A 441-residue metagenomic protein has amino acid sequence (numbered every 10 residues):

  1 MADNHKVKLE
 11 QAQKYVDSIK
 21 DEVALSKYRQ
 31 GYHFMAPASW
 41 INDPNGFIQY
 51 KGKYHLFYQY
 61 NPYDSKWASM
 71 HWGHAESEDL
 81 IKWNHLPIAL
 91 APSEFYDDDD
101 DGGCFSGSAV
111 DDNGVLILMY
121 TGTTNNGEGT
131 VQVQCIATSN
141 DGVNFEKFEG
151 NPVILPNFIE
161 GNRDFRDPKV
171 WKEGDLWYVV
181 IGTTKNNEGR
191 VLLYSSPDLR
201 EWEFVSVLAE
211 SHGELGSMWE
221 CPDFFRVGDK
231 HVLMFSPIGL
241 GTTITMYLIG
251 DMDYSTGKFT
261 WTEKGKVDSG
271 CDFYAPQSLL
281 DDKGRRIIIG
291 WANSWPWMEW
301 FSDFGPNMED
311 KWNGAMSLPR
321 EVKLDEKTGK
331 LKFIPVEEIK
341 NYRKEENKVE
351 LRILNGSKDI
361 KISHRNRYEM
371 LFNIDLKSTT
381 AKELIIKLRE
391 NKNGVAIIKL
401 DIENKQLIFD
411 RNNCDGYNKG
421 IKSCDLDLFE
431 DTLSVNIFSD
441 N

Functional and structural regions predicted by a protein language model:
A2-N45, D64-W67, K82-D111, V143-K172 (+4 more regions): Surface loop/turn signatures of beta-propeller and other carbohydrate-active proteins
Y15-K20, D251-E263, V267-Y274, L279-N441: Beta-rich accessory regions
Y32, N45, G73, G107 (+7 more regions): Residue-level detector of beta-strand structural context in well-folded domains
P37, Y50-G52, F57-N61, S77 (+3 more regions): Acidic/polar N-terminal loop/beta-strand segments that form early-domain functional surfaces
W40, W67-M70, G102, G129 (+10 more regions): Active-site-proximal structural scaffolding
D43-Y63, W67, P87, F105-G129 (+7 more regions): Hydrophobic core segments of beta-strands in well-ordered, beta-rich domains
H71-D79, V133-G142, L192-D198, T245-S255 (+2 more regions): Beta-propeller blade signature
P92-Y96, Y178, N186-A275, L279-D282 (+2 more regions): Accessory beta-strand-rich segments of carbohydrate-active enzymes
